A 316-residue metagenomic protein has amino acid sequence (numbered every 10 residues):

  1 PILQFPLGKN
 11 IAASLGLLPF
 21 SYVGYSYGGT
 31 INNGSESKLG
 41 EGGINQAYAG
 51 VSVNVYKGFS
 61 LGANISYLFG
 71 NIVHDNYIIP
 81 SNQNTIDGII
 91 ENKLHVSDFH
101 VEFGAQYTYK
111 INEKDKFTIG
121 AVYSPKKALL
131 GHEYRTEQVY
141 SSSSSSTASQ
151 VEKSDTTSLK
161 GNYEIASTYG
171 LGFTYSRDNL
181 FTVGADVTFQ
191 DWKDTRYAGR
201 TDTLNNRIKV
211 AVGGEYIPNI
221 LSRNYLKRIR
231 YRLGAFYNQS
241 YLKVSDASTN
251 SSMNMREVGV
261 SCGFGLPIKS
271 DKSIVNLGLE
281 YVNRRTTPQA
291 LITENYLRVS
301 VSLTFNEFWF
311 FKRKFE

Functional and structural regions predicted by a protein language model:
P6-E316: Outer-membrane beta-barrel porins/channels
